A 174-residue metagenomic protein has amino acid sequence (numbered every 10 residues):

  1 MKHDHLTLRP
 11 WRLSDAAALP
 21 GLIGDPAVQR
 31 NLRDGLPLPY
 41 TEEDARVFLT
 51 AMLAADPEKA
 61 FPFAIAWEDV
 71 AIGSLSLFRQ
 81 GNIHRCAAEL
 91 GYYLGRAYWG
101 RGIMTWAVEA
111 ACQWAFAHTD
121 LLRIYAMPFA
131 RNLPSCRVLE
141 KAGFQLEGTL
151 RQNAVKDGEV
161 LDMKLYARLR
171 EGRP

Functional and structural regions predicted by a protein language model:
M1-A17, G21-R30, P62-P174: Acyl-donor (CoA/ACP) binding surface of acyl/acetyltransferases
A27-A51: Conserved GNAT-fold acetyl-CoA-binding loop/helix
T50-A64: A short helix-loop-beta-strand connector motif used in the catalytic cores of GNAT acetyltransferases and, in some
